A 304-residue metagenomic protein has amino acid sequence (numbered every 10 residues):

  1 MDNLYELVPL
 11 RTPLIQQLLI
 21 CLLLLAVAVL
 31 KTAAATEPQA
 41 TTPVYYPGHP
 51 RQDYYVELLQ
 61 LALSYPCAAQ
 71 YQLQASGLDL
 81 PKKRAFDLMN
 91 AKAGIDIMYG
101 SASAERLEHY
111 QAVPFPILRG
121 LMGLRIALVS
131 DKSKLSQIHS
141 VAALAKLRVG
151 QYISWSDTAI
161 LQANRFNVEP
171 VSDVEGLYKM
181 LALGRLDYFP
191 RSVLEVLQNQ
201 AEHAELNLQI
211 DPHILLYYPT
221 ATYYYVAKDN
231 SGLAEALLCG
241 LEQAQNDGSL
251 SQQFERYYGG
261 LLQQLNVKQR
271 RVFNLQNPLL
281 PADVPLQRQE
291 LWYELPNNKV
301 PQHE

Functional and structural regions predicted by a protein language model:
M1-I15: N-terminal secretory signal peptides that target proteins for export/translocation
A35-E108, L237: Extracytoplasmic small-molecule ligand-binding "clamshell" domains of the periplasmic binding protein/Venus flytrap
G48-Y65, V129-R165, L177: Bilobed "Venus flytrap"/periplasmic-binding protein-like clamshell domains and structurally analogous long
Y71-P81, Q151, N167-V174: Short beta-strand-to-loop elements that line the ligand-binding cleft of bilobed periplasmic-binding protein-like
L78-L144: Acidic, polar ligand-binding/catalytic clefts
I97-Y110, F189-L208, L215: A ligand-binding cleft/hinge motif common to bilobed small-molecule-binding domains
G120-I126, D131, E202-L238, G260-A282 (+1 more regions): Periplasmic-binding protein-like
Y152, S156-R165, L241-E304: Ligand-binding clefts/hinges and TM-proximal coupling segments of bilobed small-molecule sensing domains
